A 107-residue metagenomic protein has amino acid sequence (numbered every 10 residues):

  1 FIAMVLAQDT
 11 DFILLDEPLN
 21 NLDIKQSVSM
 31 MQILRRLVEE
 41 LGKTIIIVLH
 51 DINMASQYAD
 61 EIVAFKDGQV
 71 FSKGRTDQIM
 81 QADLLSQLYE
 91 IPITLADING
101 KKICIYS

Functional and structural regions predicted by a protein language model:
I13-E17: Catalytic Walker B motif of ABC-type/P-loop ATPase nucleotide-binding domains
N20-L22: ABC ATPase nucleotide-binding domain "signature" loop
S27-E40: Helical segment within the ABC ATPase nucleotide-binding domain
L49-H50: H-loop/switch region of ABC-family ATPase nucleotide-binding domains
A55-Q57: A short, surface-exposed alpha-helical micro-motif characterized by mixed small hydrophobic and charged/polar residues
I62-R75: H-loop (His-switch) and adjacent beta-strand-loop-beta switch element of ABC-type ATPase nucleotide-binding domains
S86-S107: ABC ATPase nucleotide-binding domains
